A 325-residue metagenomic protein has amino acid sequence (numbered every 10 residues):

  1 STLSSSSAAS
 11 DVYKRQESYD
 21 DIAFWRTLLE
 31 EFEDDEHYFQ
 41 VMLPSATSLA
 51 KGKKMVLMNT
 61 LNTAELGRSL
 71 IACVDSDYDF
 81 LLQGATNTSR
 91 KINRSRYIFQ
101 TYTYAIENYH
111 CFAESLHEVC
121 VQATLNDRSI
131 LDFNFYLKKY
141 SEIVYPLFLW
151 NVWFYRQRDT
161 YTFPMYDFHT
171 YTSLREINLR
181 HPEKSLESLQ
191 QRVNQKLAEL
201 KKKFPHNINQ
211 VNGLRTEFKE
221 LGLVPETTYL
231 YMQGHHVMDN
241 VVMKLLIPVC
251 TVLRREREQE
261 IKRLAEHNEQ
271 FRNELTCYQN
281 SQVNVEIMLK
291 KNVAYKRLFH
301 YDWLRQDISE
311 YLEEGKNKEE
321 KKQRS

Functional and structural regions predicted by a protein language model:
T2-A9, Y13: Single conserved hydrophobic/aromatic residue that forms the stacking wall/gate of nucleotide- or nucleobase-binding
K14-E17, E65-L81: Acidic beta-strand-to-loop metal/phosphate-binding motif
K14-L43: Short, contiguous, helix-prone interaction/anchoring segments in small proteins
I22-L28, K51-M55, L81-T86: A short acidic (Asp/Glu
T27-D35, N59-E65, A85-R94: Short, surface-exposed basic-aromatic patches at helix termini and helix-loop junctions that form
Q40-T63, C73-V74: Glycine/small-residue-rich interface belts in oligomeric ring/scaffold proteins and their assembly partners
K91-L264: Activity-critical C-terminal alpha-helical subdomain
R255-S325: Charge-dense, extended regions
